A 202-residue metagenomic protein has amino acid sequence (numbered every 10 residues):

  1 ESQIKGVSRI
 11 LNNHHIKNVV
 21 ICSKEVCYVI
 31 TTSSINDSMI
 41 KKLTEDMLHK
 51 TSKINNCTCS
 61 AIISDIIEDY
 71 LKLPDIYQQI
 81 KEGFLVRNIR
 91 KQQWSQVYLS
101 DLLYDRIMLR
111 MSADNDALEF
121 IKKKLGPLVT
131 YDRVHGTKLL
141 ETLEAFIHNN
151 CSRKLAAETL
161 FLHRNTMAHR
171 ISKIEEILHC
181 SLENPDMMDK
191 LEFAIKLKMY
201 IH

Functional and structural regions predicted by a protein language model:
E1-H202: Cytosolic nucleotide-utilizing catalytic cores of signal-transduction proteins
